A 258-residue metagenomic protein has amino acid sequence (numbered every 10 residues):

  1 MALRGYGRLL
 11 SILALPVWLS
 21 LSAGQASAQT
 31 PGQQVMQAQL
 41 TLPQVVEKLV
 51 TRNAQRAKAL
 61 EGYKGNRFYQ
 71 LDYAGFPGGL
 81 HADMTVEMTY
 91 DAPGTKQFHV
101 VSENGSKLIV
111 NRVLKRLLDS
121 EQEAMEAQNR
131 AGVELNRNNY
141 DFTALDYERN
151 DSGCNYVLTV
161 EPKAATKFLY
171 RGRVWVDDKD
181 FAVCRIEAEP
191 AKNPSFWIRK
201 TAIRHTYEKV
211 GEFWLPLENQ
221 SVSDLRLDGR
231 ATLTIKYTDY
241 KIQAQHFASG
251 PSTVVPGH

Functional and structural regions predicted by a protein language model:
M1-G7: N-terminal secretory signal peptides that target proteins for export/translocation
A2, L19-S22, Q37: Position-driven detector of the extreme protein N-terminus
G5, V17, K241-A244: C-terminal alpha-helix/helix-terminus motif
L10-S22: Bacterial N-terminal signal peptides
G24-A28: Sec/Tat signal peptide C-region and signal peptidase I cleavage site
Q29-R171, D178-C184, A191-T201, E208-F213 (+1 more regions): Structured extracytoplasmic
I186, N219-S221: Beta-strand-dense domains in secreted/periplasmic systems and polymorphic toxin scaffolds
